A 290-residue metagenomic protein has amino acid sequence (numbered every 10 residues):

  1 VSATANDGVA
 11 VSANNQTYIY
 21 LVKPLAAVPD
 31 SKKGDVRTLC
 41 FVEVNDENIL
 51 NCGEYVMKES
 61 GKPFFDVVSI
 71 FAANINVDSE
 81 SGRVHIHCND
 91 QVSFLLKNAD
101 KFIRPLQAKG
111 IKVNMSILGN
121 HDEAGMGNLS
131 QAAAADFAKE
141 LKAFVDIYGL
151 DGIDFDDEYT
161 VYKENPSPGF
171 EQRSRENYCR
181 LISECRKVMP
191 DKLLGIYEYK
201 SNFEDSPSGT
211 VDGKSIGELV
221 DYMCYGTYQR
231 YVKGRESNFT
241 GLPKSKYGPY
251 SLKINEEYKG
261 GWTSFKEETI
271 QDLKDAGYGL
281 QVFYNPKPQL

Functional and structural regions predicted by a protein language model:
V1-L290: Secreted glycan hydrolases and related glycan-binding modules that recognize and/or cleave
